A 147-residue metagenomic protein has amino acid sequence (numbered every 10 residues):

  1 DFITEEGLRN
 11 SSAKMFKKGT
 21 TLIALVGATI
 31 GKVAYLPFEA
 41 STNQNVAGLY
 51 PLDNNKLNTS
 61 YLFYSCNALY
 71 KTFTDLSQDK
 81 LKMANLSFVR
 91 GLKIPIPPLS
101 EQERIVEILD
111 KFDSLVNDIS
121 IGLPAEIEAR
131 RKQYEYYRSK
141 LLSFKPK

Functional and structural regions predicted by a protein language model:
D1-K147: Charged, alpha-helix-forming regions
